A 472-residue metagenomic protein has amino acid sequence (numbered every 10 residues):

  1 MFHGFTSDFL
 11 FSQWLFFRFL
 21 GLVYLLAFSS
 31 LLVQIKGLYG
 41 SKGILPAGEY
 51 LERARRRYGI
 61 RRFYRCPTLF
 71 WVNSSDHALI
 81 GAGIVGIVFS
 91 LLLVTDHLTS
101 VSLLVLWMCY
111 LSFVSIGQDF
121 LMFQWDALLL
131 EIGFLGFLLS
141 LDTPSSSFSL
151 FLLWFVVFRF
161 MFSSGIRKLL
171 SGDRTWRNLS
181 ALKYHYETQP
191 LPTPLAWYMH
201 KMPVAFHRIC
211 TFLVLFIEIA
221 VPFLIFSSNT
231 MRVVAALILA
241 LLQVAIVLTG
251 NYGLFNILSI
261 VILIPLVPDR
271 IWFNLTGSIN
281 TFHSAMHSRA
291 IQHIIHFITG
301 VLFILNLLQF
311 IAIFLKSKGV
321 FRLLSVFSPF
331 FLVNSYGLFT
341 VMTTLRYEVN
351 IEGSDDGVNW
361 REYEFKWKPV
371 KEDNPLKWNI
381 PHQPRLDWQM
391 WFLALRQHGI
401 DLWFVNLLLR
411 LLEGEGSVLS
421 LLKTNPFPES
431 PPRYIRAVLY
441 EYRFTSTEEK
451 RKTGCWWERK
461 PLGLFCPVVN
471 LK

Functional and structural regions predicted by a protein language model:
M1-K472: Alpha-helical membrane-anchoring segments
